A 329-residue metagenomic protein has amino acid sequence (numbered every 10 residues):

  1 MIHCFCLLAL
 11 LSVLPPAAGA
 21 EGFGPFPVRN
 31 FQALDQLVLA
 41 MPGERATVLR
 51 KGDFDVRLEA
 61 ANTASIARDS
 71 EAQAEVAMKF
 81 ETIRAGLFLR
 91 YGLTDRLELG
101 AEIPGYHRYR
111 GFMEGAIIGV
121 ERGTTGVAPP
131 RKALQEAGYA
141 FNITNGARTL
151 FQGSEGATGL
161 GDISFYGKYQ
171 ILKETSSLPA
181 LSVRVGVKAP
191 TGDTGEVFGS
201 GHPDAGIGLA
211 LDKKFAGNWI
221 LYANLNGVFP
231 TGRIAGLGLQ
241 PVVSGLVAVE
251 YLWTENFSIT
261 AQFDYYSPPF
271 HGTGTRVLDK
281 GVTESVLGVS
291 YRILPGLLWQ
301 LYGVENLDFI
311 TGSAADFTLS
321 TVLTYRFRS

Functional and structural regions predicted by a protein language model:
C4-V13: Bacterial N-terminal signal peptides
S12-E21: Bacterial Sec-dependent signal peptides at the C-terminal "C-region" and cleavage site
A20-T231, G238-S329: Transmembrane beta-barrel domains of Gram-negative outer membranes and organellar outer membranes
